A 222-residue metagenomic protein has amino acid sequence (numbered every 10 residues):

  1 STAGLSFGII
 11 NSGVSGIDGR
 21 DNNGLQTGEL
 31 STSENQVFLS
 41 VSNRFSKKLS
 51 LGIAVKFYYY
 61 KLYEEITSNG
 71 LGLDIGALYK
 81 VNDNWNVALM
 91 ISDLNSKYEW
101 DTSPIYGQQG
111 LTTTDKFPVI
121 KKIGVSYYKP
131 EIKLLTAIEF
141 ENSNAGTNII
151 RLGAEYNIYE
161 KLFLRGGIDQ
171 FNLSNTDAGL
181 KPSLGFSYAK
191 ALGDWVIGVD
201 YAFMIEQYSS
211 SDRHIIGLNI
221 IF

Functional and structural regions predicted by a protein language model:
S1-F222: Subset of outer-membrane beta-barrel
